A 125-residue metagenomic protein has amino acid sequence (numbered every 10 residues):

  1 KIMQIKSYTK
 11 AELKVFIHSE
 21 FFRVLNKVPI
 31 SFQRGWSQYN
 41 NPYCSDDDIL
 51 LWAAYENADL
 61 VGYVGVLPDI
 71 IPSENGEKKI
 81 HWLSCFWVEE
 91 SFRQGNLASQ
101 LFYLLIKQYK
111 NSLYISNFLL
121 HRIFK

Functional and structural regions predicted by a protein language model:
K1-Y55, W82: Short amphipathic alpha-helix that is part of the acyltransferase structural core
T9, E56, P68-I70, C85-E90: Short, flexible loop/turn elements at secondary-structure junctions
T9-F16, G62, K78, L97-F102: Short amphipathic alpha-helical segments, especially helix-boundary/capping motifs
P29-Q33, S45, V61-V66, E90-Q94: A short linear-motif detector with a strong N-terminal bias
N41, L51, L67-E74, N96-F102: Catalytic micro-motifs at enzyme active sites that drive phosphoryl/nucleotidyl and oxygen chemistry
S45-D46, N57-D59, P72-E77: Short, solvent-exposed loop/turn segments that connect beta-strands within catalytic domains and beta-strand-rich
L51-A53, D59-D69, W82: Conserved beta-strand in the GNAT
E74-K125: Acyl-donor binding region in acyl/amide transferases
